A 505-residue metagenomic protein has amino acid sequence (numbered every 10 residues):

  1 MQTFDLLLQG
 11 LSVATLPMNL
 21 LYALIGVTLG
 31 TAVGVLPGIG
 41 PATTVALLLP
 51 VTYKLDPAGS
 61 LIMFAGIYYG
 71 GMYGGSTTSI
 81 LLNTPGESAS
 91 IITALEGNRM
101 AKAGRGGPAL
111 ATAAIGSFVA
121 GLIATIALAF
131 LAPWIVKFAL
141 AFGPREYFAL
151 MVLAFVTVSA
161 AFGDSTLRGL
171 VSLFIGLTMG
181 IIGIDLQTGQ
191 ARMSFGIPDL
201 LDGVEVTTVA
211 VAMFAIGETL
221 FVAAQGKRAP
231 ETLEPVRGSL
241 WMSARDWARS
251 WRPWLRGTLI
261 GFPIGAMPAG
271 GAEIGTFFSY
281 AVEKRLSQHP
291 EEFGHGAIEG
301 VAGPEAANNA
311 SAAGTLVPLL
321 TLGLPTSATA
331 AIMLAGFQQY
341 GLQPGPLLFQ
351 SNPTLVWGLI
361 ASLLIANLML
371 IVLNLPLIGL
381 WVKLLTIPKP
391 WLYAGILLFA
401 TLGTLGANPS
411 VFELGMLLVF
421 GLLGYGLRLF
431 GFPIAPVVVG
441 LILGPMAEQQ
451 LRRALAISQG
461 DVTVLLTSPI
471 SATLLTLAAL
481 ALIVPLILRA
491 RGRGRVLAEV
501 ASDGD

Functional and structural regions predicted by a protein language model:
M1-F64, A103-T112, S117, G121-A132 (+9 more regions): N-terminal alpha-helical transmembrane segments of multi-pass membrane transport and channel/translocase proteins
M1-S60, P133, K137-L140, M193-A297 (+5 more regions): Helix-loop-helix hairpins and the membrane-proximal interhelical loops of multi-pass alpha-helical transport proteins
V27-P41, G70-N83, V158-G163, L259-P268 (+3 more regions): Transmembrane alpha-helix interface/packing and boundary motifs in multi-pass membrane proteins, characterized by
V33-A42, I80-I91, I123-A127, I264-I274 (+4 more regions): Short helix-coil transition sites and intra-membrane helix breaks within transmembrane domains of multi-pass
P41-P50, F64, S79-R99, F130 (+6 more regions): Re-entrant/interfacial helical elements at transmembrane boundaries that shape and gate the permeation pathway
A58-I62, R99-G116, Q288-V301, A328-A331 (+1 more regions): Membrane-interface alpha-helices at helix entry/exit sites of multi-pass transporters
Y69-G74, I115-A127, I135, M179 (+3 more regions): Membrane-embedded alpha-helical segments of transport systems, primarily multispan ion/solute transporters
A111-K227, Q339-A490: Membrane-embedded alpha-helical modules
